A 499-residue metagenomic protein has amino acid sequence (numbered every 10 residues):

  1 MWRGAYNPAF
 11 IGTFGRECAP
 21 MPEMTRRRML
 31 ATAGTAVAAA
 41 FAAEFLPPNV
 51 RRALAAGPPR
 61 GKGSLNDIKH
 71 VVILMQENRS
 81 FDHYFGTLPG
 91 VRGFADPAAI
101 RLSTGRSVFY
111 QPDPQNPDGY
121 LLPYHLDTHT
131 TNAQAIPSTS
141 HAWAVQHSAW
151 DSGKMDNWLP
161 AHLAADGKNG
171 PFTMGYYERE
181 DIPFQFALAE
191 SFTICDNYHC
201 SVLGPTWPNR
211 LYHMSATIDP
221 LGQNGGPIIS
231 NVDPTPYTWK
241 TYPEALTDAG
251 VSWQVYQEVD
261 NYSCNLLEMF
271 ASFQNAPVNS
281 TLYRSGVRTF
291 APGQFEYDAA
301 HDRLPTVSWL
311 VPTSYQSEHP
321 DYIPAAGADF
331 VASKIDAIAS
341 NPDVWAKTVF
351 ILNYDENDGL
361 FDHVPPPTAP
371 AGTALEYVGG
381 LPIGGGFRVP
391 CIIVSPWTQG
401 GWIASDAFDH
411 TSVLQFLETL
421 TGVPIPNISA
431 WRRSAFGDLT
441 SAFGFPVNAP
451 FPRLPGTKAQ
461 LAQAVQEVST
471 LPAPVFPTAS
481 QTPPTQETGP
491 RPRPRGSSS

Functional and structural regions predicted by a protein language model:
Y6-P20: Short, Lys/Arg-enriched N-terminal segments with co-localized hydrophobic residues within the first ~10-30 amino acids
C18, P22-S499: N-terminal pro-sequences and low-complexity stem/linker regions of secreted or lumenal proteins
